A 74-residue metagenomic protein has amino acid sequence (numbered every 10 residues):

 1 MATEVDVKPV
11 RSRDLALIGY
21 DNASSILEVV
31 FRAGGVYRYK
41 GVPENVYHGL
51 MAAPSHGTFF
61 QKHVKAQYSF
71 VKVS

Functional and structural regions predicted by a protein language model:
A2-S74: Acidic/histidine-enriched, beta-strand-rich ligand/metal-binding domains
